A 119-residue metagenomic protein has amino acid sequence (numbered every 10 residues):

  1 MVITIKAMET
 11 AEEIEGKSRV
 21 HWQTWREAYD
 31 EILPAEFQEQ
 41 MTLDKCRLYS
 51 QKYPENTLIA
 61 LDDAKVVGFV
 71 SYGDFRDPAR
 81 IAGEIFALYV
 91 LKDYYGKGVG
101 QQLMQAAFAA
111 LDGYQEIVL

Functional and structural regions predicted by a protein language model:
V2-T4: Extreme N-terminal starter segment of soluble prokaryotic enzymes
A7-D93, M104-A106, A110: Acetyl-CoA-dependent GNAT
L111-L119: Conserved GNAT acetyl-CoA-binding A-motif
